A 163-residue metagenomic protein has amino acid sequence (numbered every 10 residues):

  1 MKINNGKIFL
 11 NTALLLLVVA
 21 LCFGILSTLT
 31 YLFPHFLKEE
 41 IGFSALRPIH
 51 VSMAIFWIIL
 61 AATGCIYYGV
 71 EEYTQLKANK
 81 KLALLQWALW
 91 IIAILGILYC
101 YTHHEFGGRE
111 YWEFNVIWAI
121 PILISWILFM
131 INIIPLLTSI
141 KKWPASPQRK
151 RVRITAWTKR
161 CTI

Functional and structural regions predicted by a protein language model:
M1-I3: Short, Lys/Arg-rich, polar N-terminal cytosolic tail immediately upstream of the first transmembrane signal-anchor
I8-L32, F43-T74, K80-H103, I117-T138 (+1 more regions): Hydrophobic cores of alpha-helical transmembrane segments in multi-pass integral membrane proteins
G107-I117: Membrane-helix interface and helix-disruption motif detector
K142-T155: Membrane-interfacial, low-structure loops and terminal tails that flank and connect transmembrane helices in multi-pass
